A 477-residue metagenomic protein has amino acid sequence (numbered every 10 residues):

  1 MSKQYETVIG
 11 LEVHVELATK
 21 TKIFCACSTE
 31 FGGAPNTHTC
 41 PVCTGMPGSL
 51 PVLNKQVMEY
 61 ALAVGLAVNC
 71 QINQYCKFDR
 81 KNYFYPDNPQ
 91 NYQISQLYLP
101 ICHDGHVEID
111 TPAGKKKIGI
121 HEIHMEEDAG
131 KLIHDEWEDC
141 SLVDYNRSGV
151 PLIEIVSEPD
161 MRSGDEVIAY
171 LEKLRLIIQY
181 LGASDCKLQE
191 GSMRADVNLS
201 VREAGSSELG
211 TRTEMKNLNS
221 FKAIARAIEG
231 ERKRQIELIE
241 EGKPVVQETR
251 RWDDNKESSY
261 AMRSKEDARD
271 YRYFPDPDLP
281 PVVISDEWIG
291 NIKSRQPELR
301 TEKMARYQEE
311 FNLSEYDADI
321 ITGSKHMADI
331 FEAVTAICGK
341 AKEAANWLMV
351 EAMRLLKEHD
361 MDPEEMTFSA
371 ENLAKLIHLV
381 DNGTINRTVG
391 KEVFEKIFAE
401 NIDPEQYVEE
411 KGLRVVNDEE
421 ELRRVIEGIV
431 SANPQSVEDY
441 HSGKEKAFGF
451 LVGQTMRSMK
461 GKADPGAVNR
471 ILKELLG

Functional and structural regions predicted by a protein language model:
M1-E298, E315, A336-K340, V350: Basic, nucleic-acid-interacting segments
A18, N198, R202, K233 (+8 more regions): Amphipathic alpha-helical core segments of compact helical bundles
E190-E203, Q308-I330, A341-E358, E371-L373 (+2 more regions): Core structural elements
A268-D270, M304, E358: Active-site lining segments that contact anionic ligands and/or coordinate catalytic metals
T301-Q308: Extended, structured, electrostatic nucleic-acid-contact surfaces
I337-C338, A344, A352-T367, K375-V380 (+1 more regions): M16/insulysin-pitrilysin zinc metalloprotease superfamily fold
P363-A374, H378, R387-R457: Strongly charged, low-complexity linkers/loops
E445-G477: Short, amphipathic C-terminal "tail helix"
